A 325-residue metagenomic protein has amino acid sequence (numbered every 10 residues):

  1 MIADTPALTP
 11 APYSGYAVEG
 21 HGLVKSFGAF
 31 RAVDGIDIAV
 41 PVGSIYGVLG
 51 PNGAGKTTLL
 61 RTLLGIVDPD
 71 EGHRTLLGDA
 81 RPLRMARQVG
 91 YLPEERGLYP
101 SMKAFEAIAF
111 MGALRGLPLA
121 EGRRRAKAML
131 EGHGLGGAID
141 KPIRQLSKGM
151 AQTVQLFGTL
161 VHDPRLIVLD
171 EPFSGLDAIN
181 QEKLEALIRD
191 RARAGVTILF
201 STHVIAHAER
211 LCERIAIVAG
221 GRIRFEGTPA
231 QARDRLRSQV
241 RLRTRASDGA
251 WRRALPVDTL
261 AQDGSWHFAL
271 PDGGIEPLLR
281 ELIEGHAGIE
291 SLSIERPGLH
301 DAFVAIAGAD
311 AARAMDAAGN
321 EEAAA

Functional and structural regions predicted by a protein language model:
M1-V24, A309-A325: ABC-family P-loop ATPase nucleotide-binding domain
G15-G20, K25-A219, F225: ABC transporter nucleotide-binding domains
R87, L236-S238: A generic structural signal for short beta-strands and their flanking turns/coil linkers
K103, P118, T228, P271-G274 (+1 more regions): Short loop/turn segments at beta->alpha junctions
A230-D234: Short acidic-hydrophobic catalytic motif
S238-D310: Short, charged/small-residue-rich alpha-helical element at the C-terminal edge of ABC transporter nucleotide-binding
